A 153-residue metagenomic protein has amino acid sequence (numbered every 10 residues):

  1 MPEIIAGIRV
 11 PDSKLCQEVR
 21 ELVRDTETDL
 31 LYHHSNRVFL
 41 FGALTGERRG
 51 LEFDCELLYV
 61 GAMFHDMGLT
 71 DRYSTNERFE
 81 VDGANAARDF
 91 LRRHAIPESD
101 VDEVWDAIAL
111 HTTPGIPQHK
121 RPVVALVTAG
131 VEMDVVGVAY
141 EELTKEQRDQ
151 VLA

Functional and structural regions predicted by a protein language model:
M1-A6, T26-L51, I96, T113-A153: Divalent metal-dependent phosphate-bond-processing catalytic cores, especially two-metal-ion Mg2+/Mn2+ enzymes that act
P2-R20: Short alpha-helical hairpin
P11, H33-H34, E52-L57: N-terminal glycine-rich anion-binding loops that anchor highly charged ligand groups
C16-H34, A43, D66-T70: Active-site flanking loop/helix segments enriched in acidic
V38-L40, R78-R93: An active-site-proximal "capping" alpha-helix that borders the catalytic cofactor pocket
L51-D54, S74-R78, A95-D102: Short, flexible active-site-proximal loops enriched in glycine and acidic residues
E56-Y73, F79, G83, W105-P114: His-Asp-centered metal-binding catalytic motifs of divalent-metal-dependent phosphohydrolases/nucleases
R88, R93-A107, T113-R121: Internal catalytic or translocation cores that form aromatic/hydrophobic pockets or channels for amphipathic metabolites
